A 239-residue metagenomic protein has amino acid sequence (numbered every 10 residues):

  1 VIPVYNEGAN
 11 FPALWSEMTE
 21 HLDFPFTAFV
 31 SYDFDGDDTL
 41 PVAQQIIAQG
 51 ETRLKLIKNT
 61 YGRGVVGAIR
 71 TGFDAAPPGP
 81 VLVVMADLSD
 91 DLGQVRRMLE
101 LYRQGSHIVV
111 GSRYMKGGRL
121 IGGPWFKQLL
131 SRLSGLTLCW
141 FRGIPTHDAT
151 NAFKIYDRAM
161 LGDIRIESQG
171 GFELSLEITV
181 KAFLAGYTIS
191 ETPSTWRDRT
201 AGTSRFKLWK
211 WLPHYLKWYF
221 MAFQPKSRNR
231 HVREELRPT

Functional and structural regions predicted by a protein language model:
V4, S31-D33, N59: Conserved sequence signature across two-component system core domains
E7-E20: Short, well-formed alpha-helical segments that are part of the catalytic scaffolds of diverse glycosyltransferases
F26-F29, L40-A75: Conserved donor nucleotide-binding strand/loop of the catalytic core
Y32-P41, L88: A conserved acidic beta->alpha catalytic loop
V42, Q104, K217-T239: Terminal low-complexity segments of carbohydrate-biosynthetic enzymes
I57-A75, P80, L92-F172, D198-W209 (+3 more regions): Acceptor/aglycone-binding surface of glycosyltransferases and processive sugar-polymer synthases
F172-I178: Acidic donor-binding loop at a coil-to-helix junction in glycosyltransferase catalytic cores that engages
